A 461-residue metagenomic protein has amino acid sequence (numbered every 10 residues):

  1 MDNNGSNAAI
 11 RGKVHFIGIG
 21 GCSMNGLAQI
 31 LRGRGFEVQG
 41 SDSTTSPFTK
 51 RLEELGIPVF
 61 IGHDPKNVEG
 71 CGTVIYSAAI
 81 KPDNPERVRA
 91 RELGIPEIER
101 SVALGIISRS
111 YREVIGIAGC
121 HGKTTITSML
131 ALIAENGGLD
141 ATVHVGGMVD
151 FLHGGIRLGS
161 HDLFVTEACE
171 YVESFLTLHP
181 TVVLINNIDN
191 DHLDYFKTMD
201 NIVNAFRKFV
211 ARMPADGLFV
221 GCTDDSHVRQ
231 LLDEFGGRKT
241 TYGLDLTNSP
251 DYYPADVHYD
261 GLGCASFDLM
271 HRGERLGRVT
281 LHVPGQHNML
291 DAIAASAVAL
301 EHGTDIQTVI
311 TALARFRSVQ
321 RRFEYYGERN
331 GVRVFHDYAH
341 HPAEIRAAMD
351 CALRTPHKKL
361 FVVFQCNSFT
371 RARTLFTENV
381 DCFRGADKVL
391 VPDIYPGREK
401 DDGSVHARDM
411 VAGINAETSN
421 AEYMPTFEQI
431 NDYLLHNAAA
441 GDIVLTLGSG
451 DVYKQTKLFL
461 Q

Functional and structural regions predicted by a protein language model:
N3, N7-H15, S23, L27-R34 (+2 more regions): Nucleotide phosphate-binding/pyrophosphate-handling subdomain across enzymes that bind or process nucleotide phosphates
G5-R11, I30-F36, E53, N67 (+5 more regions): Phosphate-binding loop of NTP-binding sites
V14-I19, L447: Conserved N-terminal Rossmann-fold NAD(P)-binding element of oxidoreductases
E37-R51: NAD(P)-binding Rossmann-fold cofactor-contacting core
Q39-G40, T142, L390: Conserved beta-strand positions in the Rossmann-like core of class I SAM-dependent methyltransferases
S41-D42, F60-H63, I98-G105, H144-G147 (+4 more regions): Beta-strand->loop->alpha-helix junctions that form or flank phosphate-binding loops in nucleotide-handling enzymes
E53-E69: Glycine-rich, highly charged phosphate/nucleotide-binding loops
V380-A440: C-terminal helical cap/extension that packs against the catalytic core of soluble nucleotide-cofactor enzymes
